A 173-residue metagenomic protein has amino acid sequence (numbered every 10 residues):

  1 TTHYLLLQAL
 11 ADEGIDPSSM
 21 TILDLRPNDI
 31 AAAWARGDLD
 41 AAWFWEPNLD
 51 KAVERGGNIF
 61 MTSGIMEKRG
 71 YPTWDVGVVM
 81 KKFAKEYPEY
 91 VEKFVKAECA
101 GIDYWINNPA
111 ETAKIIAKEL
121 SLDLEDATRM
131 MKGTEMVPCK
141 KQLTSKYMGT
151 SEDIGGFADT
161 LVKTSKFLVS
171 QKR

Functional and structural regions predicted by a protein language model:
T2, P27-I30: Conserved donor sugar-nucleotide recognition element shared by glycan-biosynthetic enzymes
H3-T21, V53-R55: Ligand-binding cleft/hinge of the Venus flytrap
T21, L39-D40, G155: Residue-level marker of alpha-helix boundaries and capping positions
T21-L23, F60-M61: General small-molecule cofactor/ligand-binding pocket signal
D29-L120, E125: Pocket-lining segment of extracytoplasmic ligand-binding domains
K85-R173: Secondary-structure end/capping motifs
